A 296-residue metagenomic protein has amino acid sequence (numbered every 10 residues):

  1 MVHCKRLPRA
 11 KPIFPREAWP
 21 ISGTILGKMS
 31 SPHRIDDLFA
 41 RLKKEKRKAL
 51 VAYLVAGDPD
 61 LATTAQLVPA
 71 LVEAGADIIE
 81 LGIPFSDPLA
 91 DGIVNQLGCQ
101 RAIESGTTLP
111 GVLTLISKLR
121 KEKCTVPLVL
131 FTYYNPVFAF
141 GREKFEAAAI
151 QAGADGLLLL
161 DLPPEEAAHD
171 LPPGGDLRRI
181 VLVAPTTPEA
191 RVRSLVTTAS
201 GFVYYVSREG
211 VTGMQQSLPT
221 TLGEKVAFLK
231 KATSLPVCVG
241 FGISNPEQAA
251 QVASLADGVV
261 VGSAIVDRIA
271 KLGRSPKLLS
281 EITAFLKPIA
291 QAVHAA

Functional and structural regions predicted by a protein language model:
L26-V51, I116-K121: N-terminal amphipathic alpha-helix/helix-capping segment at the start of soluble metabolic enzymes
M29, A227-L235, S244-S254, G258-A296: Alpha/beta catalytic cores of nucleotide-metabolism and tRNA/nucleoside-modifying enzymes
S31-D36, R41, D87-V94, T107-T114 (+6 more regions): Active-site-adjacent beta->alpha loops and helix N-cap segments on the catalytic face of soluble alpha/beta enzymes
L50-L54, I79-L81, L128-T132, L157-L159 (+4 more regions): Hydrophobic faces of well-ordered beta-strands that scaffold small-molecule active sites in alpha/beta enzyme cores
A52, G82, A149, L195 (+2 more regions): Conserved, mostly hydrophobic/aromatic
A62-A70, E189-V196, I243-V259: Catalytic cores of alpha/beta
L81-S86, G156-L158, P163, Y205-G213 (+1 more regions): Glycine-rich phosphate-binding active-site loops on the catalytic face of alpha/beta enzymes
V94-V129, P173-I180, A184, T221-V237 (+1 more regions): Alpha-helix-loop-beta-strand connector modules within alpha/beta enzyme cores
